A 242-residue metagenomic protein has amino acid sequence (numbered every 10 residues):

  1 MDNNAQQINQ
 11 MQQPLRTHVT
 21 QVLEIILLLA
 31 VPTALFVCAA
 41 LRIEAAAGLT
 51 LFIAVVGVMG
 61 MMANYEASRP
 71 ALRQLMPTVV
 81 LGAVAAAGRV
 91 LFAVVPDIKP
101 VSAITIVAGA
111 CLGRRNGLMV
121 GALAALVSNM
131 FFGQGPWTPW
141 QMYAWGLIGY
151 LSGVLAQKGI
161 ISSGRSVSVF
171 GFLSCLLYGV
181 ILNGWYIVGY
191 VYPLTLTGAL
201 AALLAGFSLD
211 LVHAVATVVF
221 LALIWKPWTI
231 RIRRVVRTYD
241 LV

Functional and structural regions predicted by a protein language model:
D2-A54, T138-A144, Y150, V154-V242: Membrane-embedded alpha-helical hairpins and interfacial helices in multi-pass inner-membrane proteins
N3-I8, L28-T33, L49-M59, V90-V101 (+1 more regions): Hydrophobic, membrane-facing alpha-helical anchors
P14-V22, E44-A47, A67-R73, G88-V95 (+2 more regions): Short, amphipathic, aromatic/basic-enriched membrane-interface segments that mark the entry/exit of transmembrane
I43-M62, Q74-G82: Loop-to-helix transition at the N-terminal end of transmembrane alpha-helices
G60-A63, V101-G117, L151-A156: Generic transmembrane alpha-helix motif of multi-pass integral membrane proteins
N64-M76, Q157-S166: Membrane-interface helix-boundary motifs at transmembrane edges
A71-G82, S102-I104, W140-A144, S166-V169: Cytoplasmic-side transmembrane-helix entry/capping segments in multi-pass membrane proteins
A86-V101, A122-A156: Interfacial aromatic-anchored transmembrane helix boundaries in multi-pass membrane proteins
